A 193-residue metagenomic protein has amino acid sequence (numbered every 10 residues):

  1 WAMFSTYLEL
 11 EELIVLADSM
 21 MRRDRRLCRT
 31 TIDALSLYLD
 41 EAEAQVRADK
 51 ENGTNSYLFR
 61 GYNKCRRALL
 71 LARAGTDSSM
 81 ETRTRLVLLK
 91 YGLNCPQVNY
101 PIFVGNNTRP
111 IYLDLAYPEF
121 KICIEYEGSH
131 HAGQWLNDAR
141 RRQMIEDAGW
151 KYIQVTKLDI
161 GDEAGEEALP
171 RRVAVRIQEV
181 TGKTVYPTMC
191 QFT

Functional and structural regions predicted by a protein language model:
W1-E41: Hydrophobic alpha-helical segments and helix pairs
T31-T193: Surface segments flanking catalytic/ligand-binding clefts of nucleic-acid enzymes
